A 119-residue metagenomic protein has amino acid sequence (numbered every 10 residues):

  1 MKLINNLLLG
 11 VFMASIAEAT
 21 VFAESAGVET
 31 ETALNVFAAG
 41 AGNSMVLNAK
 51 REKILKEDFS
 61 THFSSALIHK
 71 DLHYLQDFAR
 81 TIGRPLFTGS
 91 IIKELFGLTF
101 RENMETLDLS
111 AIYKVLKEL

Functional and structural regions predicted by a protein language model:
M1-A26, F37-A49, L67-K70: Active-site-proximal catalytic alpha-helix in oxidoreductases
K2, H73, S110: Active-site phosphate/pyrophosphate-handling residues
I16, T30-L34, L109: A general structural signal for well-ordered alpha-helical packing
T20-A23, F78-A79, V115: Helix-loop "lid/cap" segments that line or gate small-molecule binding pockets
E24-E31, G83: Structural helix-adjacent loops and short alpha-helical linkers that scaffold large soluble proteins
E29-A39, S90-E94: Beta-strand segments within the central parallel beta-sheet cores of soluble alpha/beta enzyme folds
N43-E105, E118: Interdomain hinge/lid region at the active-site interface of Rossmann-like NAD(P)-dependent oxidoreductases
L109-L119: Short terminal or interdomain "cap/linker" segment that borders an active site or interface and mediates
